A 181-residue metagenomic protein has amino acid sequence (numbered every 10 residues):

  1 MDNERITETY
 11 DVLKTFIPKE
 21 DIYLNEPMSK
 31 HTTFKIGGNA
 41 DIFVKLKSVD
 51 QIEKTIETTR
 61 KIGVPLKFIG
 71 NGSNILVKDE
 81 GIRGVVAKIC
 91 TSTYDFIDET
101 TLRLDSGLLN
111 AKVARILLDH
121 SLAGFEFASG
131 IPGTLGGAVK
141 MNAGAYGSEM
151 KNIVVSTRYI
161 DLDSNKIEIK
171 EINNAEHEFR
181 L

Functional and structural regions predicted by a protein language model:
D2-L135: Anion-binding (especially nucleotide phosphate/pyrophosphate-binding) glycine-rich loop and adjoining beta-alpha core
E126-A128, G137-L181: FAD-binding subdomain of flavoenzyme oxidoreductases
